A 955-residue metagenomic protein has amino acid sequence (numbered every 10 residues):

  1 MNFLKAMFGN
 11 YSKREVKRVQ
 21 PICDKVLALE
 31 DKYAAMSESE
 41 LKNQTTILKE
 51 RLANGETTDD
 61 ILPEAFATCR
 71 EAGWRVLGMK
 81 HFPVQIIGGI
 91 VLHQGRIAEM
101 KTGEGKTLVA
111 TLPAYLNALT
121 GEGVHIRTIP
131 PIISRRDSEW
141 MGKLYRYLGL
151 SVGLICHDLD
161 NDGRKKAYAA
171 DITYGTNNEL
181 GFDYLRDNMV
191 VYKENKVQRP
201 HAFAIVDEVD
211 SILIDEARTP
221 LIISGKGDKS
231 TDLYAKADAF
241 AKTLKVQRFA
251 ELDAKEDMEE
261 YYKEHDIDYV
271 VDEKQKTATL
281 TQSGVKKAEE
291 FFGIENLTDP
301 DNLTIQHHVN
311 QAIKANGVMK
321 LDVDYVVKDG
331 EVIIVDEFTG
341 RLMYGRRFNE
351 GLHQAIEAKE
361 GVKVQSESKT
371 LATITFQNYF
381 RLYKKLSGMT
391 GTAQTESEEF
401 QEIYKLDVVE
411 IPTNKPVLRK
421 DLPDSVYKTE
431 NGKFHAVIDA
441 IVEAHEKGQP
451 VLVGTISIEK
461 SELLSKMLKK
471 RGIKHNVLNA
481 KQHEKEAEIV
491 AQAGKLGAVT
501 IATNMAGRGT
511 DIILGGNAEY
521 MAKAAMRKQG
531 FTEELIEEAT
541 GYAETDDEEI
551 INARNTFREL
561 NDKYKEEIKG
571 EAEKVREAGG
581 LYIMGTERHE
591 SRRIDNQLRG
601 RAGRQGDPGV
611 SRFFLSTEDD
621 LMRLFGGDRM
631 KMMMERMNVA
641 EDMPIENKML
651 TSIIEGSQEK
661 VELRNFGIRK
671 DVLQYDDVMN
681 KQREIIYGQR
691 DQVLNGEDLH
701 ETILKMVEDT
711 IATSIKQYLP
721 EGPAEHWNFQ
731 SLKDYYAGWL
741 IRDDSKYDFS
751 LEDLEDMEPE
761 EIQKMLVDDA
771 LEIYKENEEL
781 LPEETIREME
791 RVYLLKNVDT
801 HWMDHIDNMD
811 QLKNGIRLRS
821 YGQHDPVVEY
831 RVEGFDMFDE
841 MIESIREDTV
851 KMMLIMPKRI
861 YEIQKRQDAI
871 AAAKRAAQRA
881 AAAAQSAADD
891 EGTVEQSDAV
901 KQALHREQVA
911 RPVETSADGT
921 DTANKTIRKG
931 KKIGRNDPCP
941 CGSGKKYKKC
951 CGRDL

Functional and structural regions predicted by a protein language model:
M1-N638, Y687-G688, D709: Conserved P-loop NTPase motor core
L4, L371-A372, A440, D547 (+4 more regions): Short, flexible segments with low predicted structural confidence
K13, K32-A35, N54, G78 (+22 more regions): Intrinsically disordered or highly flexible coil/loop and linker segments, enriched in small and charged/polar residues
V16-V19, A34-K42, G55-F66, F82 (+20 more regions): Conserved phosphate/pyrophosphate-binding and hydrolysis machinery centered on Walker-type P-loop NTPases, extending
C23-V26, L41, T45-L52, L62-R70 (+12 more regions): Short amphipathic alpha-helical coiled-coil/interface segments
A65-R70, L92, T173, V209 (+9 more regions): Core structural elements
F613-F614, D620, L624, R629-V672 (+1 more regions): Arginine-glycine-biased low-complexity disordered regions
Q689-L955: Acidic/negatively charged segments and metal-coordination signatures
